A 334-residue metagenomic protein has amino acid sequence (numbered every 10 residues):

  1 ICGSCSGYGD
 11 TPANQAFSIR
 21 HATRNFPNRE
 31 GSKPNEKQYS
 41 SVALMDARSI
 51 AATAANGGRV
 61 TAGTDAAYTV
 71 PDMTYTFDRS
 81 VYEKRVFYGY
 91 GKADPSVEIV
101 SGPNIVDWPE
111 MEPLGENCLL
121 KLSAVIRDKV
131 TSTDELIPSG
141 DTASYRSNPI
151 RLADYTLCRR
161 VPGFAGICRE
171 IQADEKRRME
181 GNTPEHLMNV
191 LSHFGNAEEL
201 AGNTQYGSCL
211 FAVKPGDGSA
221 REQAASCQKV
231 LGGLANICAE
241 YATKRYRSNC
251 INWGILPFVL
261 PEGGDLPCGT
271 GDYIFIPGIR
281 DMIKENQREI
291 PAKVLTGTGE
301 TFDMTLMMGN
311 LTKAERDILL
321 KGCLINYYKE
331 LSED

Functional and structural regions predicted by a protein language model:
I1-D334: Fe-S-dependent hydro-lyases/dehydratases of central metabolism
